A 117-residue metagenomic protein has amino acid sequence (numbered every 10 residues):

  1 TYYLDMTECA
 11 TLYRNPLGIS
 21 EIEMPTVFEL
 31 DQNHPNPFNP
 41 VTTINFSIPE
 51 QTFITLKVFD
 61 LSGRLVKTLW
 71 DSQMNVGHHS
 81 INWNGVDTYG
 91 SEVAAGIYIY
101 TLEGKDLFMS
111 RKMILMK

Functional and structural regions predicted by a protein language model:
T1: Extracellular glycan-associated modules
L4-E21: Short, compositionally biased serine/threonine- and acidic-rich segments at solvent-exposed termini, linkers, or domain
M6-E8, L107-R111: Extracellular and select intracellular beta-sandwich modules with Ser/Thr-enriched, small-residue motifs on
G18-H34, F38-F59, T68-D71, S80-W83 (+1 more regions): Glycine-centered coil/turn sites that cap beta-strands in beta-rich domains
T55, I99, S110: Short hydrophobic/aromatic beta-strand element in the GNAT-like acyltransferase core that lines or flanks the acyl-donor
W70-D106: Short, surface-exposed loop/turn motifs with a glycine/proline- and acidic-biased composition
M113-K117: Short beta-strand edge segments in extracellular beta-sheet folds
